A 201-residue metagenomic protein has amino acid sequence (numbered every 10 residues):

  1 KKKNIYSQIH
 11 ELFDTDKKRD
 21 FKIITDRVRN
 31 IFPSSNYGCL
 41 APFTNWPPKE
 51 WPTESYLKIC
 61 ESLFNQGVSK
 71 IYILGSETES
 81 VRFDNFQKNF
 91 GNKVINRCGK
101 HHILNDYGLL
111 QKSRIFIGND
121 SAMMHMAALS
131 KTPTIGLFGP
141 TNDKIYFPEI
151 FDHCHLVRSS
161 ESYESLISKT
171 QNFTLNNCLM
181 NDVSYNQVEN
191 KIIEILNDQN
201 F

Functional and structural regions predicted by a protein language model:
K1-F201: Catalytic machinery of carbohydrate-active enzymes, primarily nucleotide-sugar-dependent glycosyltransferases
